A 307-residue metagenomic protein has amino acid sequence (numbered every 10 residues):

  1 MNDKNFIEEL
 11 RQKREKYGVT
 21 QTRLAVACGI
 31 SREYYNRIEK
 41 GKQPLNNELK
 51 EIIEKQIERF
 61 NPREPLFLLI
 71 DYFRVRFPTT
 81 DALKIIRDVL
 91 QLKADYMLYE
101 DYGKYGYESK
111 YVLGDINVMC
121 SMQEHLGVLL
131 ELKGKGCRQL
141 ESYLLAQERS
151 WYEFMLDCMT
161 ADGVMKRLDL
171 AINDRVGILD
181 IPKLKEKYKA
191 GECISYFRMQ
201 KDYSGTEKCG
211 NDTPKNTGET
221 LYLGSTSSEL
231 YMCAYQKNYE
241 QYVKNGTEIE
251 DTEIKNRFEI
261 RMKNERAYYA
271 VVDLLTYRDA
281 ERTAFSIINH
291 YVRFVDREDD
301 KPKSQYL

Functional and structural regions predicted by a protein language model:
M1, K42, I53-E54: N-terminal flexible/basic segments that precede or flank functional cores
M1-K4, A25: Extended, non-core accessory segments
D3-K4, K16, R59-Y306: Structured, helix-rich domain cores that form ligand/interaction pockets
N5-F6, I30: Alpha-helix N-cap/N′ positions at the starts of helices
E8-A27, I52: Short basic helix-loop element that most often maps to the first helix and adjoining turn of HTH DNA-binding modules
Q21, E33, E39, R257-E259: Acidic-residue sensor for enzyme active/binding pockets
G29-L45: Recognition helix of helix-turn-helix/homeodomain-like DNA-binding domains that insert into the DNA major groove
N46-P62: DNA major-groove recognition helix of helix-turn-helix/homeodomain DNA-binding modules
